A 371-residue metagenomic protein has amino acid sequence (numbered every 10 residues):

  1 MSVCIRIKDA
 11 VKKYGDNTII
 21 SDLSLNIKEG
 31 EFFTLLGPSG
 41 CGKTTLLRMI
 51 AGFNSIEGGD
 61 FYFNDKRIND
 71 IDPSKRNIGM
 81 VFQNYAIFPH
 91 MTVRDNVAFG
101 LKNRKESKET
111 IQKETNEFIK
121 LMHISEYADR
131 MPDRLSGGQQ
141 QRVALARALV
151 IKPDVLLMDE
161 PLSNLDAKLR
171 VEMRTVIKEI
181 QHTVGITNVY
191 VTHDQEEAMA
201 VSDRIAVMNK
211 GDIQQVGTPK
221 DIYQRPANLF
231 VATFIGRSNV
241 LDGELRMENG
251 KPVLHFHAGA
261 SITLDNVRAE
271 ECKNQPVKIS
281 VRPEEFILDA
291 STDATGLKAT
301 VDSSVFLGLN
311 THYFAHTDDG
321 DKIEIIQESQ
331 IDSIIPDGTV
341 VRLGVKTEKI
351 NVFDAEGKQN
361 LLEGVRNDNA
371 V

Functional and structural regions predicted by a protein language model:
F32, I71-F230: ABC ATPase nucleotide-binding domains
L36-P38: The feature captures the beta-strand-to-loop junction immediately N-terminal to the Walker
A51: Helix-to-loop junction immediately C-terminal to a conserved catalytic motif
E57-D60, T110, K210, D242 (+1 more regions): Conserved coupling/switch loops of ABC nucleotide-binding domains, chiefly the family-specific signature
G59-R67: Conserved ABC transporter NBD signature motif
S238, E248-V371: Non-catalytic connector elements of ABC transporters
